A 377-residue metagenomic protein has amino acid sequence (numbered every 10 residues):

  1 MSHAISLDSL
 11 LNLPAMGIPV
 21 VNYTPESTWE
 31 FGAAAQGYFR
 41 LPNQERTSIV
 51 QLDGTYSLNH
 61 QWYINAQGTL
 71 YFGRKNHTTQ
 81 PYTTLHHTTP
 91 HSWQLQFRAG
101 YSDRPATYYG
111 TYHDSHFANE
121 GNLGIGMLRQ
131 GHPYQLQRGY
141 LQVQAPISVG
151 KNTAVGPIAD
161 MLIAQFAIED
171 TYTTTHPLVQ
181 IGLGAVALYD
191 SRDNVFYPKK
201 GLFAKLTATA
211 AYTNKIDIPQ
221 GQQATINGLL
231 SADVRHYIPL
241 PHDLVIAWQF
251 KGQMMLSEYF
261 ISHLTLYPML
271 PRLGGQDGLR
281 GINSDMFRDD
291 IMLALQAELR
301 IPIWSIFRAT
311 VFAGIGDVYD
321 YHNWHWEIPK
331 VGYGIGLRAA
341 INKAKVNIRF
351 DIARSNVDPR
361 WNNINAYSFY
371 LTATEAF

Functional and structural regions predicted by a protein language model:
S2-S6: Boundary at the C-terminal end of the N-terminal hydrophobic targeting segment
L7-G17, V21-V179, L273, M286 (+2 more regions): Gram-negative/organellar outer-membrane beta-barrel architecture
A15, F31-A33, W62-A66, Q137-V143 (+8 more regions): Hydrophobic, lipid-facing positions within transmembrane beta-strands of outer-membrane proteins
P90, P241, A339-K343, F377: A generic beta-sheet turn/junction motif
T171, I218-Q222, H322-W326, R360-N363: Short, solvent-exposed loop/turn segments at secondary-structure boundaries
L183-W304, V311-I315, Y319: C-terminal outer-membrane beta-barrel translocator/porin domains of Gram-negative envelope proteins and their
D317-Y321, N356-D358: Short, solvent-exposed loop/turn segments at secondary-structure junctions
E327-I328, K345: C-terminal soluble interaction/assembly domains
